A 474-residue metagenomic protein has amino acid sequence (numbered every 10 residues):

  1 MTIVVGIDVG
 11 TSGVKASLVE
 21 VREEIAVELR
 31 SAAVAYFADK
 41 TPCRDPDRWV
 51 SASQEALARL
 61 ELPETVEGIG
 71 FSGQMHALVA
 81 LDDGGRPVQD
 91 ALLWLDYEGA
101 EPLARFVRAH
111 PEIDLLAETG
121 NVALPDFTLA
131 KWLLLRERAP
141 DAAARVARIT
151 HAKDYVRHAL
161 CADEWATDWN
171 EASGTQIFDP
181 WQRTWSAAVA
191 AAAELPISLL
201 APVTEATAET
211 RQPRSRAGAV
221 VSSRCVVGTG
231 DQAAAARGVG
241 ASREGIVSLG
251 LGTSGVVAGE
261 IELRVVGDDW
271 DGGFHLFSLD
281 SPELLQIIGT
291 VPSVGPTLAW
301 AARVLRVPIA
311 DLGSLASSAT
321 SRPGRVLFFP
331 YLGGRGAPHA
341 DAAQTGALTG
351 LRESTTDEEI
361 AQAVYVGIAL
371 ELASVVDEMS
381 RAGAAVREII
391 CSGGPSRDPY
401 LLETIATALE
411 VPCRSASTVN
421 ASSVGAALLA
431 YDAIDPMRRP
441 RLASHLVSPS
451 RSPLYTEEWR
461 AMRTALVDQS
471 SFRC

Functional and structural regions predicted by a protein language model:
M1-Q89, A117, R145, G218-V227 (+3 more regions): N-terminal glycine/serine-rich phosphate-binding loop of ATP-dependent small-molecule kinases, especially carbohydrate
V5-G6, V107-G120, F127-A166, Q176-A187 (+3 more regions): Active-site core segments that coordinate phosphate-bearing ligands/cofactors across diverse enzyme families
S31-A35, L92-A100, A172, T253-G255 (+1 more regions): Short, acidic/turn-prone active-site loops that include or flank metal/cofactor- and phosphate-binding residues
A38, A58-W94, T119-D126, R157-D179 (+2 more regions): Short beta-strand-loop/turn "lid" adjacent to the catalytic site in phosphate-handling enzymes
D45, D96, D231: Short, conserved phosphate/pyrophosphate- and ester-handling motifs at nucleotide-, phospho-/glycolipid
T65, P196-L199, A369, A385: Short loop/turn motifs at secondary-structure junctions
A77, E101-F106, A236-R237: Pocket-flanking alpha-helical
